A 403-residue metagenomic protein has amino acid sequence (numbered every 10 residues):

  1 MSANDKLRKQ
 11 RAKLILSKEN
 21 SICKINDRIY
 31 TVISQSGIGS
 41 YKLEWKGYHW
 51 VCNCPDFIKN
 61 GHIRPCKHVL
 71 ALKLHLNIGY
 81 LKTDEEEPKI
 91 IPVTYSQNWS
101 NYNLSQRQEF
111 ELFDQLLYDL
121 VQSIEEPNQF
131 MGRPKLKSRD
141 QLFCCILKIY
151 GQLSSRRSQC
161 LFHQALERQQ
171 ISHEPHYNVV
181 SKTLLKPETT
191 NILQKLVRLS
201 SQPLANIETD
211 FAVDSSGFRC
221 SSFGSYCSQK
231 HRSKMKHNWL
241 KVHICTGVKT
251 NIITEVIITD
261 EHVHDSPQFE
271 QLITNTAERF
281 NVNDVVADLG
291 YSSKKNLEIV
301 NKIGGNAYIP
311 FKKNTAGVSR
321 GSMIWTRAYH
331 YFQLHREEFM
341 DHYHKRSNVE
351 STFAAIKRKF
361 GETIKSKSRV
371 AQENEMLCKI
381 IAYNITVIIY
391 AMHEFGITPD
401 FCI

Functional and structural regions predicted by a protein language model:
M1-Q115: Long, low-complexity, compositionally biased intrinsically disordered regions
H68-H75, Q141-G151, C378-V387: Short, hydrophobic/amphipathic alpha-helical patches that form generic packing surfaces within helical domains
L72, E337-I403: Basic, amphipathic alpha-helical segments enriched in Lys/Arg and hydrophobic/aromatic residues
I91-S96, M131-R133, N314-M323, F395 (+1 more regions): Arg/Lys-rich, glycine/proline-spaced intrinsically disordered segments in nuclear chromatin/transcription regulators
Q97-Y150, Q169: Basic, short loop/linker segments at the boundary and entry of helix-turn-helix/winged-helix-like folds
M131-L136, H163-V179: Short, basic interhelical loop/turn and adjoining N-cap of the next helix at nucleic-acid- or acidic-partner-contacting
R133, Y150, C160, S181-I303 (+1 more regions): Polybasic low-complexity intrinsically disordered regions
L289-K357: Helix-centered, glycine/charged polyanion-binding patches within enzymatic domains that contact phosphate-containing
